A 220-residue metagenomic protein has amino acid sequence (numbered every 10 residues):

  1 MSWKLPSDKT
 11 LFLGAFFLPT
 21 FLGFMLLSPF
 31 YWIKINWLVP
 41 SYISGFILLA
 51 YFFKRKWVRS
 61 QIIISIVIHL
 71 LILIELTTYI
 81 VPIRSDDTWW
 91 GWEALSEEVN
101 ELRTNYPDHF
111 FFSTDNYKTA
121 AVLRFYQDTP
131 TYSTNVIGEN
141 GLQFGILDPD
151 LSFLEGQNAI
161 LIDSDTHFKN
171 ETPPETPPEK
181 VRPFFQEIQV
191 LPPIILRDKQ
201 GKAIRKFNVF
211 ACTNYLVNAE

Functional and structural regions predicted by a protein language model:
M1-F17, P29-W32: Membrane-interface helix-loop-helix junctions at transmembrane boundaries of multi-pass membrane enzymes, predominantly
M1-S2, L49-K54, I74, T104-Y106: Alpha-helix C-terminal capping segments
A15-L26, S41, S60-L71: Lipid-exposed faces of alpha-helical membrane segments in multi-pass integral membrane proteins
G23-S28, F46-L49, I72, L76: Structural signal for membrane-spanning alpha-helices in multi-pass inner-membrane proteins, emphasizing helix cores
Y31-W57, Q61: Hydrophobic/aromatic-rich transmembrane helices and adjacent perimembrane loops
I35, R59-P107, N116-Y132, V136-F144 (+1 more regions): Membrane-proximal, lumen/periplasm-facing interface regions of secretory-pathway glyco- and lipid-modifying enzymes
H109-F111, E155-I162: Hydrophobic beta-strand segments of well-ordered beta-sheets in folded domains
L142-F153: A short, acidic, amphipathic alpha-helical segment used as a generic capping/interface helix at domain edges
